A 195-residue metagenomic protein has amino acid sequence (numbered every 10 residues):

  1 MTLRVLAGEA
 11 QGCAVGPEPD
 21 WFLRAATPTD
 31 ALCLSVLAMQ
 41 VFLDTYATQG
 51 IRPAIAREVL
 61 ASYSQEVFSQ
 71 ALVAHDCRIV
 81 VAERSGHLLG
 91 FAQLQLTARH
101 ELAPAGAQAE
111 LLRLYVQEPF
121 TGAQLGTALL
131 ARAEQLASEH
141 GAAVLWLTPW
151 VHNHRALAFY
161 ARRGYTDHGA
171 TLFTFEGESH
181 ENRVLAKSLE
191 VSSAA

Functional and structural regions predicted by a protein language model:
L3-E9, G16, W21, A25-A31 (+7 more regions): Acetyl-CoA-dependent GNAT
Q117-P119, A123, V151-H152: Active-site acidic-Proline motif in GNAT/NAT acetyltransferases
L147-L157, T174-S179: Conserved beta-strand-loop-alpha-helix junction that forms the acyl-donor binding cleft
G164: Short, structured active-site-proximal loop/turn typified by the sulfatase FGly-forming signature C/S-X-P-X-R
